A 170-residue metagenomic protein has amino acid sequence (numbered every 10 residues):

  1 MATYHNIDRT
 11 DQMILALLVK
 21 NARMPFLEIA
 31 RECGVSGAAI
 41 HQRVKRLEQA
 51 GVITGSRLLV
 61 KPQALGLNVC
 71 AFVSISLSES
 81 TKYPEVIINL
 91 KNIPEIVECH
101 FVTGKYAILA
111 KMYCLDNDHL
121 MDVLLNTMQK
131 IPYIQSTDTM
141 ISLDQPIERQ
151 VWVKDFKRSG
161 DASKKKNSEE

Functional and structural regions predicted by a protein language model:
M1-E170: A compositional/biophysical signature of low hydrophobicity enriched in polar/charged and small residues
